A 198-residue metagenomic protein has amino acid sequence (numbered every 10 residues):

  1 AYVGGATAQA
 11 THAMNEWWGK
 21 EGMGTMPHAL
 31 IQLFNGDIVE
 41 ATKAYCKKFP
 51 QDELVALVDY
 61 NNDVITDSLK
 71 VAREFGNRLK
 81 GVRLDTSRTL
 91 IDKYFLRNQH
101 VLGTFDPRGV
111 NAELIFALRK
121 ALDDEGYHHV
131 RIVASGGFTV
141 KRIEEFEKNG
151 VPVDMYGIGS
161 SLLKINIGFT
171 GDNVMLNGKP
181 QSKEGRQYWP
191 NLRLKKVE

Functional and structural regions predicted by a protein language model:
A1-E125, V140-R142, L176-N177: Buried, small/hydrophobic-residue-enriched core segments of structured protein domains
T89, Y94-E198: Gly/Ser/Thr/Ala-enriched C-terminal appendages of enzymes
